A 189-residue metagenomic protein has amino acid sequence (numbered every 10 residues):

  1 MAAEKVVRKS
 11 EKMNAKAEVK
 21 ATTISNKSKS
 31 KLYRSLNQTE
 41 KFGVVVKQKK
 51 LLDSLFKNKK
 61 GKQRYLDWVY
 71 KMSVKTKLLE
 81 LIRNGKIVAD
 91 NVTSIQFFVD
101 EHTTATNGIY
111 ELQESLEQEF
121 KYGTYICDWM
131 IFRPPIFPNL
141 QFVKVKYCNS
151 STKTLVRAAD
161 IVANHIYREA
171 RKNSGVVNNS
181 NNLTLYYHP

Functional and structural regions predicted by a protein language model:
M1-P189: Phosphate-ester processing/binding pockets and catalytic centers
